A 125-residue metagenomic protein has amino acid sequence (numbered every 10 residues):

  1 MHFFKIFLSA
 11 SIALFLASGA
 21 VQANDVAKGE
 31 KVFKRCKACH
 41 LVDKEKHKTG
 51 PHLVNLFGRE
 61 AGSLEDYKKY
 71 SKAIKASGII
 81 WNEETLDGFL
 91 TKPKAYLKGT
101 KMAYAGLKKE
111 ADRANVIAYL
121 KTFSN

Functional and structural regions predicted by a protein language model:
M1-L8: Bacterial N-terminal signal peptides that target proteins for export
L8, I12-L16: Hydrophobic alpha-helical targeting segments used for export or membrane insertion
F15-F33, V42: Electrostatic cytochrome c docking/interface patches
K31-L41, H52-N55, D87-G88, T100-A103 (+1 more regions): C-type cytochrome heme c attachment motif
H40-K46, G58-R59: Detector for the c-type heme attachment site
L56, E60-S63, P93-L97: A short secondary-structure junction motif
E65-E84: Short Fe-S-cluster ligation motifs
I80-N125: C-terminal capping alpha-helices of c-type cytochrome domains
